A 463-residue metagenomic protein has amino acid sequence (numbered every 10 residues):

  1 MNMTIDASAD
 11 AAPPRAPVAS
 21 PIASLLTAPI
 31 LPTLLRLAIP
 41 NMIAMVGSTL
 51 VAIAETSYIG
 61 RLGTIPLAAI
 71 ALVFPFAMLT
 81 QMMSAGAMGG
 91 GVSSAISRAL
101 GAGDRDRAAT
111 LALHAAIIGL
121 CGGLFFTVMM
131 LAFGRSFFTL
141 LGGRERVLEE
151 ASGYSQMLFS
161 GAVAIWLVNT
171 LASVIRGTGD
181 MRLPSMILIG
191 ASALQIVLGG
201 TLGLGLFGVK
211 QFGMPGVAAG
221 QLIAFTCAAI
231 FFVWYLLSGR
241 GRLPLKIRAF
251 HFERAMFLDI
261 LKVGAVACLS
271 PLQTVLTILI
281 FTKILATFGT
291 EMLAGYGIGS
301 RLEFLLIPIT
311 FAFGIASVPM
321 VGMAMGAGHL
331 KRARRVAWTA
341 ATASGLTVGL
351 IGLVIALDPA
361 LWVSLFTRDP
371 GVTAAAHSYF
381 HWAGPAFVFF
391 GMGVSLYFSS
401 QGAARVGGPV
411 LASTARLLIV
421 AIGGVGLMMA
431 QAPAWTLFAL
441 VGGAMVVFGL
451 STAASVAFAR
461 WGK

Functional and structural regions predicted by a protein language model:
M1-A38, I96-V163, L194-V197, T201 (+3 more regions): Short alpha-helical transmembrane segments in multi-pass integral membrane proteins
R36-E55, M157, V168, A224-A228 (+3 more regions): Transmembrane helical elements of multi-pass membrane transporters/channels
N41, M45, T56-S57, F74 (+16 more regions): Transmembrane alpha-helix boundary and packing residues in multipass membrane permease domains and related
I43, G47, V51, T80 (+15 more regions): Residue-level hotspots within pore-lining transmembrane alpha-helices of multi-pass secondary transporters
V46-A68, F138-E145, T201-F212, C268 (+3 more regions): Helix-terminus/linker motif at the lipid-water interface of multi-pass membrane proteins
L67-V128, I165-G179, L183-P184, G295-L357 (+1 more regions): Small-residue-rich hydrophobic transmembrane alpha-helices
G89, L158-G177, P184-S192, V217-V233 (+4 more regions): Short runs within selected transmembrane alpha-helices of multi-pass transporters and secretion channels
R144, D180-M181, G289-T290, D369 (+2 more regions): Short loop-to-helix capping motifs
